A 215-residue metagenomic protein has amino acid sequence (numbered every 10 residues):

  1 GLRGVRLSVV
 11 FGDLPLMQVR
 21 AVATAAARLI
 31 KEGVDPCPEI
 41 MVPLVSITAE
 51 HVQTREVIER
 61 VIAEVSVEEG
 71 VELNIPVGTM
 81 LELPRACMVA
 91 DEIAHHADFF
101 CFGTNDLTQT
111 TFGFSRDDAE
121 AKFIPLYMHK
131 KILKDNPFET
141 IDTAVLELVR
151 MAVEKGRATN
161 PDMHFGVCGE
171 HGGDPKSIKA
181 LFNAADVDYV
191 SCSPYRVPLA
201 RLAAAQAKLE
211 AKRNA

Functional and structural regions predicted by a protein language model:
G1-A215: Conserved alpha/beta-domain cores
